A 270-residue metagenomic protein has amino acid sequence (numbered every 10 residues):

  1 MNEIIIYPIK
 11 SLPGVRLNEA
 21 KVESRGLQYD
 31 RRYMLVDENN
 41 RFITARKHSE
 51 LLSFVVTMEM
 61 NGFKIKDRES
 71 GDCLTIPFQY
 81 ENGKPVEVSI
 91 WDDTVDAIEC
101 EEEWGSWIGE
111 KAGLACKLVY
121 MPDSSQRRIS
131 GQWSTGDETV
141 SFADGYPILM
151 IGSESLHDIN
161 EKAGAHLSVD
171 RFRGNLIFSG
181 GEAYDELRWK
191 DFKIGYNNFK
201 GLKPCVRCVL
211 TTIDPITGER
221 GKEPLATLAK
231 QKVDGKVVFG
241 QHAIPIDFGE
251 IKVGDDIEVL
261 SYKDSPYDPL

Functional and structural regions predicted by a protein language model:
M1-L270: Metal-cofactor-dependent catalytic cores
